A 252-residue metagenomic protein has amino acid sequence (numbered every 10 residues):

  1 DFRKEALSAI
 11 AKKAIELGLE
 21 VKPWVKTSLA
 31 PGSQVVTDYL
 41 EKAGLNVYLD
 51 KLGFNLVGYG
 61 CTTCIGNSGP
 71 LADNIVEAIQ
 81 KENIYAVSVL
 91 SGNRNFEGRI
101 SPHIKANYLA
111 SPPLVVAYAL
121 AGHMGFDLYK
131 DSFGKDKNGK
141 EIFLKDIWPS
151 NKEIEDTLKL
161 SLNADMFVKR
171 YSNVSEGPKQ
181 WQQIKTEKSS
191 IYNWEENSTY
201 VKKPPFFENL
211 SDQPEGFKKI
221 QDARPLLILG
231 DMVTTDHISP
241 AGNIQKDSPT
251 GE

Functional and structural regions predicted by a protein language model:
D1-L40, G44, Q180-E252: Non-catalytic terminal/interface segments that mediate subunit docking, oligomerization, and allosteric communication
R3, S8-K26, N55-R170: Mobile "lid/hinge" segments at catalytic clefts and subdomain interfaces of large enzymes
V47-F54: Glycine-rich and small/hydrophobic secondary-structure elements
K145-K203, D231: C-terminal transmembrane helices and immediately adjacent loops/tails of multi-pass membrane transport proteins
